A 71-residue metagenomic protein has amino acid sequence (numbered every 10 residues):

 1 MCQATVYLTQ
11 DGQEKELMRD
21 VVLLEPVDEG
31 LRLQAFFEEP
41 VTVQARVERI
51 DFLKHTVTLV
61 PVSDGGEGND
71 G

Functional and structural regions predicted by a protein language model:
M1-A4: Short structural boundary motif marking the start of a folded domain
L8, Q13-H55: Amphipathic, hydrophobic secondary-structure cores in small proteins
V60-G71: Short, charged, intrinsically disordered terminal tails
